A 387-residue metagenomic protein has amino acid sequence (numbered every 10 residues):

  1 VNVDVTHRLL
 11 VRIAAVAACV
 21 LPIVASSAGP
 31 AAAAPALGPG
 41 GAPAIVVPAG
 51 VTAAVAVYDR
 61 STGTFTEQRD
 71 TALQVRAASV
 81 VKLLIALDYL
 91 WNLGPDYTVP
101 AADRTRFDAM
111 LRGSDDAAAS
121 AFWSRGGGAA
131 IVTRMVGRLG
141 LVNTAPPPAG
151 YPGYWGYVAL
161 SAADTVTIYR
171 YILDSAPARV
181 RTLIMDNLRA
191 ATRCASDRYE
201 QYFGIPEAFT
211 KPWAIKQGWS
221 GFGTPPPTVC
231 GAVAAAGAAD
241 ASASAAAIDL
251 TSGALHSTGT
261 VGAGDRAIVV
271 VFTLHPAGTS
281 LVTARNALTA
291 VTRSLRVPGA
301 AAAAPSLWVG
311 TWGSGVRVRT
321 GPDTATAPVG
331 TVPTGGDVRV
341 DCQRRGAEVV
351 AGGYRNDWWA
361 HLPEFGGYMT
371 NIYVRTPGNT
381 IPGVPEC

Functional and structural regions predicted by a protein language model:
V1-A34: Secretory targeting and sorting signals
A36-A54, Y58-T62, G127-A304: Penicillin-recognizing serine hydrolase domain
E67-A72, G113-A118, P147-G153: Flexible glycine/proline-enriched surface loops and loop-helix/loop-strand junctions
Q74-T98, M110, V269: Active-site SXXK
L87-P95, T167-D174, R339: Short glycine/serine- and small hydrophobic-enriched flexible loop segments
G94-A145, S161-A162: Conserved catalytic neighborhood of penicillin-recognizing serine enzymes
A302-P322, V329-T334, R344, N379-C387: SH3-family beta-barrel domains
G330-G378: SH3/SH3-like beta-barrel superfamily modules
